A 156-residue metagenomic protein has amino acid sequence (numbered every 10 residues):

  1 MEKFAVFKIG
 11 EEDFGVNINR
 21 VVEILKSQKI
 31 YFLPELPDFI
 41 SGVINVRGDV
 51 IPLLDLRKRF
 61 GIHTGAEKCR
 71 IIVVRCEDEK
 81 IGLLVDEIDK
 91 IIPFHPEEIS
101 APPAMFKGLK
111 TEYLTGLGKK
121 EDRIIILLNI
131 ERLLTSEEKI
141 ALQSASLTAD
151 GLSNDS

Functional and structural regions predicted by a protein language model:
M1-S156: An acidic, low-aromatic, low-complexity terminal/linker signal
